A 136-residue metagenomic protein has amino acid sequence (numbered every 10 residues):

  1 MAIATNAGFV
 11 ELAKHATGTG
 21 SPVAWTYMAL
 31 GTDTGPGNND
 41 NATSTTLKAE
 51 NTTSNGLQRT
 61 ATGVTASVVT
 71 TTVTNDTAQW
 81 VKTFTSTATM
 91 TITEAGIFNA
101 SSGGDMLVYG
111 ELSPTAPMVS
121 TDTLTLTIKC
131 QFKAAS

Functional and structural regions predicted by a protein language model:
M1-T93, N99-S136: Small cysteine-rich, disulfide-bonded extracellular modules of the LU/uPAR three-finger superfamily and closely related
